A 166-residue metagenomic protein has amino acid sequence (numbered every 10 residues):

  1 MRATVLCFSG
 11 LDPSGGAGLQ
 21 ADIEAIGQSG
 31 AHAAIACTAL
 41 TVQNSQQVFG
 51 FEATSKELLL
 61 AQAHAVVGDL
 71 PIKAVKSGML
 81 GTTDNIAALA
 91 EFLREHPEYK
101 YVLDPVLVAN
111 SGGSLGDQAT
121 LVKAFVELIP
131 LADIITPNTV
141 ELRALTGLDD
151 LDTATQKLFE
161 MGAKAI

Functional and structural regions predicted by a protein language model:
M1-A74, T146-I166: Small-residue (G/A/S/T)-rich helix-start motifs and N-terminal tracts that mark the onset
A33, Y101-L103, I135, I166: Hydrophobic faces of well-ordered beta-strands that scaffold small-molecule active sites in alpha/beta enzyme cores
V42-Q43, L107-A109, L142: A short, flexible beta-alpha/helix-coil linker loop
Q62-E127, P137: Glycine/small-residue-rich loop that forms an oxyanion/phosphate-binding "nest" at active or ligand-binding sites
Q118-I166: Conserved phosphate/ATP/ADP-binding segment of small-molecule kinases
